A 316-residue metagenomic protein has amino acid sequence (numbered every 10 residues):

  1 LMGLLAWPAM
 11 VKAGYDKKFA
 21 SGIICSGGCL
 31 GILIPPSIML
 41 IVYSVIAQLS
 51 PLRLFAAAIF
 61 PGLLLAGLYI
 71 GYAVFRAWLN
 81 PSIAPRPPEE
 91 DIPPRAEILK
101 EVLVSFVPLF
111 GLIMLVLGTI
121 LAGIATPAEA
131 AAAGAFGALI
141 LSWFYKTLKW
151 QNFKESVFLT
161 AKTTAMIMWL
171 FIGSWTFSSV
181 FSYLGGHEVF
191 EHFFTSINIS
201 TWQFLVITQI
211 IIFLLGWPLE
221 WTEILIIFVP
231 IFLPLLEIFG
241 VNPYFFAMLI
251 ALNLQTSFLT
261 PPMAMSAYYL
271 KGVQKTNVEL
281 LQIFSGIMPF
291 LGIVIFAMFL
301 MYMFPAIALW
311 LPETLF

Functional and structural regions predicted by a protein language model:
L1-F316: Alpha-helical transmembrane segments of multi-pass membrane transport proteins
